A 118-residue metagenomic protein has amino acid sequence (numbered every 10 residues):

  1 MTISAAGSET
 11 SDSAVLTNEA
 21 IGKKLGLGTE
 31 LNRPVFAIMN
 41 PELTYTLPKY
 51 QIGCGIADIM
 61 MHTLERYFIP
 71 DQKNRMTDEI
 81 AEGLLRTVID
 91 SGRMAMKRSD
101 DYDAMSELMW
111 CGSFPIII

Functional and structural regions predicted by a protein language model:
T2-M76: A glycine/threonine-rich phosphate-anchoring loop and its flanking beta-alpha core in nucleotide/phosphate-binding
R66, P70-I118: Active-site segments that bind and position negatively charged phosphate/pyrophosphate groups
